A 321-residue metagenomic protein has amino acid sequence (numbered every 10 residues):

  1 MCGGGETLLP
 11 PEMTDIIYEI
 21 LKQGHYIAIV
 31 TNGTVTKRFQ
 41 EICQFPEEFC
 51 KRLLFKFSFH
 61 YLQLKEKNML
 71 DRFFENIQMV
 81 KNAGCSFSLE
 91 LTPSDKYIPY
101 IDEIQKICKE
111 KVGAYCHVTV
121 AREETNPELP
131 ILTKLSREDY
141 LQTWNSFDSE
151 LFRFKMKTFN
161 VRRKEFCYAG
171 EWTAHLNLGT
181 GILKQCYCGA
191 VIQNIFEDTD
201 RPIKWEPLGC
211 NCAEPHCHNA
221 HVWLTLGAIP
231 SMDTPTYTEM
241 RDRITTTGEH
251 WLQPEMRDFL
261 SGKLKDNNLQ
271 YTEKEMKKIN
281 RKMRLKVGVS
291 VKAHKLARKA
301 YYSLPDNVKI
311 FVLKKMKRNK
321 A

Functional and structural regions predicted by a protein language model:
M1-P10, L21-R38, E48-R72, S86-T92 (+1 more regions): Core AdoMet radical
L8, T36, K96, T125 (+1 more regions): Flexible, glycine-rich phosphate/dinucleotide-binding loops and adjacent beta-alpha linkers at cofactor/substrate
P10-T14, F39-I42, P99-E103, E128-L129 (+1 more regions): A short acidic (Asp/Glu
P11, P46-E47, P305-D306: Residues that cap or delimit alpha-helices
I17-K22, I42-R52, F74-N82, I107-C108: Acidic (Asp/Glu)-rich catalytic clusters
S58-G179, K184: Radical SAM enzyme [4Fe-4S]-AdoMet core and its adjacent flexible, acidic and glycine-rich loops/tails across
E128-H250: Accessory C-terminal segments flanking Radical SAM cores
P230-A321: Membrane-proximal basic amphipathic "stem/tether" segments
